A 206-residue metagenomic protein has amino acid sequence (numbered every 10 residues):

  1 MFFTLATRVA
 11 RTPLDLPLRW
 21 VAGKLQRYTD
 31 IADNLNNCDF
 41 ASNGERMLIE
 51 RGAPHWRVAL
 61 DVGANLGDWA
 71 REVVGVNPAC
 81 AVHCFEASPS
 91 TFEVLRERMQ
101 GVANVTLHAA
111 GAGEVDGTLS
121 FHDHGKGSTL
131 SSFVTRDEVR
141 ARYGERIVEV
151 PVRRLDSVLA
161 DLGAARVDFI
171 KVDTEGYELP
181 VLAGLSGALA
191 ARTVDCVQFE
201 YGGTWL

Functional and structural regions predicted by a protein language model:
M1-L206: Phosphate/nucleotide-binding beta-alpha loop and adjacent structural elements of enzyme active sites
